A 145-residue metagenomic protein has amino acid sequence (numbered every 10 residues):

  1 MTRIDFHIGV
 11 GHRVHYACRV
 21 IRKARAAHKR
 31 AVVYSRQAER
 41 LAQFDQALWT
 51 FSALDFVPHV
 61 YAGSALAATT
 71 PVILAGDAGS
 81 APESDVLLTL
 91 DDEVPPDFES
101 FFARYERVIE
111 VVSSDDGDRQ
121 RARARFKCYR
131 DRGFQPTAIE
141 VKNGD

Functional and structural regions predicted by a protein language model:
T2-A103, S114, R132-Q135, I139-D145: Positively charged, polar, low-complexity stretches
P96, D118-F126: Helix-rich interaction surfaces within compact, conserved domain-sized segments that mediate assembly or partner
R107-D118: Trafficking entry modules
